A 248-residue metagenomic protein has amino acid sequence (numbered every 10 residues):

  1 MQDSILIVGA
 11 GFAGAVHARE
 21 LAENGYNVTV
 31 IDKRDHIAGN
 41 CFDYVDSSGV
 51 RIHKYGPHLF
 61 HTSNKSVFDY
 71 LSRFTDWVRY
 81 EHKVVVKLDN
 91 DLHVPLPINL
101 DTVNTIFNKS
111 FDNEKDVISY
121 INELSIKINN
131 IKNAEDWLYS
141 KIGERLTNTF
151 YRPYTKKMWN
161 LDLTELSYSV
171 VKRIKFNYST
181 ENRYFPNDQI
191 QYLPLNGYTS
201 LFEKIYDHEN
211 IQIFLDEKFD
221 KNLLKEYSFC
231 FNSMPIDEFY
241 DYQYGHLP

Functional and structural regions predicted by a protein language model:
Q2-D3, G25, E209, E226-S228: Short, well-ordered alpha-helix to beta-strand connector turns
D3-V30: N-terminal Rossmann-like FAD-binding beta1-loop-alpha1 element of flavoenzymes
V8, R79, N232-S233: Redox-cofactor binding/interface segments in oxidoreductases and associated redox assembly factors
G9, E81, I213-E217: Short loop/edge segments at beta-strand edges and connector loops that shape dinucleotide/nucleotide cofactor-binding
A22-S47: Glycine-rich FAD pyrophosphate-binding loop
A38-G39, V50-I52, L215-P248: Central helical "cap/lid" subdomain
S48-L124: Dinucleotide-binding Rossmann-like beta1-alpha1 core, especially the glycine-rich loop that anchors the ADP
N90-V94, L100-Y227, S233: Active-site/ligand-binding neighborhood in enzyme catalytic cores
